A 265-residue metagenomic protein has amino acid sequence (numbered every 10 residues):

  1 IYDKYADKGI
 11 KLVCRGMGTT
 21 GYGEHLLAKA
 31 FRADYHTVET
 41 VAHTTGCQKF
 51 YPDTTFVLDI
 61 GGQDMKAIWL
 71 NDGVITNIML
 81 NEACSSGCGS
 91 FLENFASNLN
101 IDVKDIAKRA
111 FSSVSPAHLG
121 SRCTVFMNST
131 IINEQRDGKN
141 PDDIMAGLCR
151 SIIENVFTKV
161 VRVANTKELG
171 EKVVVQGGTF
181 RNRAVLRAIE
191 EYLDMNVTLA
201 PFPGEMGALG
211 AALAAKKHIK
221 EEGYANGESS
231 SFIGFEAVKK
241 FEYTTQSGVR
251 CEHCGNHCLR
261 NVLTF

Functional and structural regions predicted by a protein language model:
I1-T37, R187-P201, E221-K239, T245-V249: N-terminal glycine/serine-rich phosphate-binding loop of ATP-dependent small-molecule kinases, especially carbohydrate
K4, G147-G170: Phosphate/ATP-binding catalytic cores across multiple sugar-kinase/actin-like superfamilies, primarily ASKHA
L12-T19, D34-H43, L58-G62, M79-G87 (+3 more regions): Active-site nucleophile and cofactor-binding loops and adjacent substrate-binding regions of central metabolic enzymes
T20-G23, S151, A164-Y192, P203-G207: Glycine-rich phosphate-binding loops at beta-strand->alpha-helix junctions
T45, L92-N94, A200-I233: Glycine-rich phosphate-binding/hydrolytic loop that grips phosphoryl groups
T54-V74, R250-T264: Gly/Thr-rich phosphate-binding beta-strand-loop-beta motif of the actin/hexokinase/Hsp70
D72-S115, N128, K217, F265: Glycine-rich phosphate-binding loop plus the immediately following alpha-helix
S129-T158: Adenine-nucleotide phosphate-binding core of ATP-dependent small-molecule kinases
